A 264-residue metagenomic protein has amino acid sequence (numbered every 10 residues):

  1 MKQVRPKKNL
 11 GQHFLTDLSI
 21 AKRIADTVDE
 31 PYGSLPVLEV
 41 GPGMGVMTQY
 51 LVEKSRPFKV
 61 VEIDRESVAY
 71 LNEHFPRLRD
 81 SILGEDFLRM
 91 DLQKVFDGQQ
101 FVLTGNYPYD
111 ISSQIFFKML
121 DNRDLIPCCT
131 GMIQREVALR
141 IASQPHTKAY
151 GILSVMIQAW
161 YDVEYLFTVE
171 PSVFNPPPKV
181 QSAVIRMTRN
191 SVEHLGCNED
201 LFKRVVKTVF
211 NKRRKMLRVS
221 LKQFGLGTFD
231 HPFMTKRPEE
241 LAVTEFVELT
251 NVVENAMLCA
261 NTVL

Functional and structural regions predicted by a protein language model:
M1-T208, E248-L264: Catalytic cores of RNA-modifying enzymes
R189, V206-L264: C-terminal lobe and adjacent flexible extensions of AdoMet/dcAdoMet transferase-like proteins
